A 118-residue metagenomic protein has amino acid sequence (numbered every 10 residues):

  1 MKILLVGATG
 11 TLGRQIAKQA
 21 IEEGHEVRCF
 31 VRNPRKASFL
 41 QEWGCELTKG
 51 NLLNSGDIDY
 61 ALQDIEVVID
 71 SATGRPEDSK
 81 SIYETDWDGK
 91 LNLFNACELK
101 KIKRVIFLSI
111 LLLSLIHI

Functional and structural regions predicted by a protein language model:
I3-H25: N-terminal Rossmann NAD(P)H-binding glycine-rich loop of SDR-like oxidoreductase domains
L4, P34-N92, A96-L99: NAD(P)H-binding glycine-rich loop region in Rossmannoid oxidoreductase-like domains and their noncatalytic homologs
V6, F30, S71-A72, V105-L111: SDR active-site strand-loop-helix element
G24, I65, I102-K103: A general structural motif
E26-R32: Conserved glycine-rich Rossmann-like NAD(P)H-binding loop of the short-chain dehydrogenase/reductase
P76, K80, I102-L113: N-terminal Rossmann-like NAD(P)+-binding domain of SDR-like oxidoreductases, especially those catalyzing
I116-I118: Conserved small/polar residues in nucleotide/adenosyl-binding loops
